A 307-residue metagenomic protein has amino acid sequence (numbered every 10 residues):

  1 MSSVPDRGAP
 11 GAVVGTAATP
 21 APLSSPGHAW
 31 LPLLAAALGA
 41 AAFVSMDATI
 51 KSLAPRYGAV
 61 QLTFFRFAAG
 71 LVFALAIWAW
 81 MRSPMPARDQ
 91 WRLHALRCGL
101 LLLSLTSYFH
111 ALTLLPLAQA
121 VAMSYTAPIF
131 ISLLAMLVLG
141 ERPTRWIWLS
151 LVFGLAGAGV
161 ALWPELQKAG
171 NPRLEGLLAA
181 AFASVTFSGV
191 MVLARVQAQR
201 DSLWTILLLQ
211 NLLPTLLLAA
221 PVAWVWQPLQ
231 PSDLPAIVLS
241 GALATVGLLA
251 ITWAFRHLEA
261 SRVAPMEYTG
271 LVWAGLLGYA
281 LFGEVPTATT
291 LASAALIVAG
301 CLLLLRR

Functional and structural regions predicted by a protein language model:
V14, W146-E165, T289-R306: Hydrophobic transmembrane alpha-helices of multi-pass small-molecule transport proteins
T16, P22, L71-D89, L100 (+4 more regions): Membrane-interface helix-cap regions at the ends of transmembrane helices in multi-pass membrane proteins
W30-G39, W78, S83-S107, L174-A183 (+1 more regions): Loop-to-transmembrane-helix transition segments
L33-A36, D89-G99, P143-A156, R173-L177 (+2 more regions): Cytoplasmic-side transmembrane-helix entry/capping segments in multi-pass membrane proteins
A40-S45, L75, C98, L102-T106 (+8 more regions): Hydrophobic/small/kink-forming positions within alpha-helical transmembrane segments of polytopic membrane proteins
A48, A59, A74, K168-W226: Transmembrane alpha-helical segments that form core, pore/gating elements of small-molecule transporters/exporters
A120-T126, Q197-L213, L248-Y279, R306: Helix-helix packing/entry segments at the starts of transmembrane helices
A127-V152, W224-V225, V272-L291: C-terminal transmembrane-helix exit sites in multi-pass transporters
